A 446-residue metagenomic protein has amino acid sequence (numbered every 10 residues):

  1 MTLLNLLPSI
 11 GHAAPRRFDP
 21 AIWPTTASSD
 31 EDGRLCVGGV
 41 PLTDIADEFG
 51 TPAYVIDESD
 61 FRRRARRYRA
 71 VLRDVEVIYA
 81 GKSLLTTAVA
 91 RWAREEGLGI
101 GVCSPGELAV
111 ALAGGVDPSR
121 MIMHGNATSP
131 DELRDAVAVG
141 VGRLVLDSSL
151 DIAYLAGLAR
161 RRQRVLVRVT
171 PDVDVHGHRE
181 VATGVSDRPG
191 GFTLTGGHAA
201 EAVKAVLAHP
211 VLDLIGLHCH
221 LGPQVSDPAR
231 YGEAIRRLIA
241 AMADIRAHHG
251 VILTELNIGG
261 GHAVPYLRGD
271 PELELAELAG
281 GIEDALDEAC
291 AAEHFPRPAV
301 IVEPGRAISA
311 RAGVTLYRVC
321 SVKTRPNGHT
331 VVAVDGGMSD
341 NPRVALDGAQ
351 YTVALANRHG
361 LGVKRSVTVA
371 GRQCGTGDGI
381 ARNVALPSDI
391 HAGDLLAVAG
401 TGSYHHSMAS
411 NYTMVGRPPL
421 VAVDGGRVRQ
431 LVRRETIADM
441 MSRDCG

Functional and structural regions predicted by a protein language model:
M1-L144, S149-R164, H209, D213 (+1 more regions): A charged N-terminal "starter" segment
T2-R17, P171-K323, L386, T413 (+1 more regions): Active-site loop/helix belt of alpha/beta enzymes
C36-G39, V55-R62, S83, T87 (+15 more regions): Electropositive phosphate-/nucleotide-binding environments in soluble metabolic enzymes
E76-I78, G97-G99, R120-I122, R143 (+7 more regions): Structural preference for beta-strand elements that scaffold enzyme active sites
A80-T86, C103-E107, N126-T128, S149-D151 (+8 more regions): Active-site beta-loop-alpha junctions enriched in small/polar residues
A90-R91, A113-G114, L133-V137, L155-A159 (+6 more regions): Short acidic, glycine/serine/threonine-rich loops at helix termini
C290, F295-G446: Charged (often Lys/Glu-rich) extended helix/loop segments that serve as interaction or gating elements
